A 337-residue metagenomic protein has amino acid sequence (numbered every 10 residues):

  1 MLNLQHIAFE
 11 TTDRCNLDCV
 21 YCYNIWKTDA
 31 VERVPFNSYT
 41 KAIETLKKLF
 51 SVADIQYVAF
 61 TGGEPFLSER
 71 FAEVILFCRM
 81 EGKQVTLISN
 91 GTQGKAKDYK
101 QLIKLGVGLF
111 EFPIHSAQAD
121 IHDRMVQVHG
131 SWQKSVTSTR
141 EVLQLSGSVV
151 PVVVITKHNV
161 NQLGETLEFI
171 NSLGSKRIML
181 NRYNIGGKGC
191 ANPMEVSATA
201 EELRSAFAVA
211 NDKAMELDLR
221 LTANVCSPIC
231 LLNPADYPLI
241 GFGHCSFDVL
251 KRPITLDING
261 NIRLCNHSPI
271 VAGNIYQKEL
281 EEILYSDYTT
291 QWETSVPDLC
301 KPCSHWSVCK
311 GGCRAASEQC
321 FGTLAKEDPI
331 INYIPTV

Functional and structural regions predicted by a protein language model:
M1-A8, S51-A53, Y288-T290: N-terminal [4Fe-4S]-dependent radical SAM core
L2-Y39: Canonical Radical SAM [4Fe-4S] cluster-binding loop centered on the CxxxCxxC motif and its immediate flanking residues
R14-N24, D298-A315: Local cysteine-cluster metal-coordination motifs and their immediate loop/turn environment, predominantly Fe-S cluster
F36, T40-T61, S68-N184, N192-A198: Radical SAM/AdoMet-radical enzyme domain recognition
S146, T199-P234, N261-K310: C-terminal accessory region of radical SAM enzymes
H158, R177-A198, T222-D236, P269-V271: Flexible glycine/acidic-rich beta-alpha junction loops that bind and position SAM and/or redox cofactors in anaerobic
F247-K251: Short, small/polar residue-rich loop motifs at catalytic or cofactor-binding pockets
L256-D257: Short, acidic, Ser/Thr-enriched surface-loop or helix-capping motifs
